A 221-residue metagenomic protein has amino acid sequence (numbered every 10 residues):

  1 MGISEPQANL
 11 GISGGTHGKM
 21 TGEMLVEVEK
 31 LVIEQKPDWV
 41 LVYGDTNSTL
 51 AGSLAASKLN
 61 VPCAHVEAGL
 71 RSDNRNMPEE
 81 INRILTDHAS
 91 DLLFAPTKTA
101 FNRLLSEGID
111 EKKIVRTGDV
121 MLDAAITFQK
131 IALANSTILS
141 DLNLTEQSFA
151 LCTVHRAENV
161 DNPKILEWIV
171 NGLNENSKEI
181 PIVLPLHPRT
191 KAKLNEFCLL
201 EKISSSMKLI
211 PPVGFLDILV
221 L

Functional and structural regions predicted by a protein language model:
M1, L133-L221: Donor-nucleotide binding loops and adjacent catalytic segments primarily of GT-B fold Leloir glycosyltransferases
M1-Q7: Small-residue-rich anion-binding loops in enzyme active sites
Q7, I114, S206-K208: Short, conserved active-site loop motifs that form the nucleotide-linked donor/cofactor pocket
A8-G108: Active-site and donor-binding regions of nucleotide-sugar-utilizing enzymes
I12, A89-I165: A nucleotide-sugar donor-handling region in carbohydrate enzymes
G44-D45, T97-T99, G118, H187 (+1 more regions): Helix N-cap/beta->alpha junction signal
A68-S72, D119, P211-L216: Short, acidic/turn-prone active-site loops that include or flank metal/cofactor- and phosphate-binding residues
D73-P78, A125-I126, L219-V220: Short, charged, surface-exposed secondary-structure boundary motifs
